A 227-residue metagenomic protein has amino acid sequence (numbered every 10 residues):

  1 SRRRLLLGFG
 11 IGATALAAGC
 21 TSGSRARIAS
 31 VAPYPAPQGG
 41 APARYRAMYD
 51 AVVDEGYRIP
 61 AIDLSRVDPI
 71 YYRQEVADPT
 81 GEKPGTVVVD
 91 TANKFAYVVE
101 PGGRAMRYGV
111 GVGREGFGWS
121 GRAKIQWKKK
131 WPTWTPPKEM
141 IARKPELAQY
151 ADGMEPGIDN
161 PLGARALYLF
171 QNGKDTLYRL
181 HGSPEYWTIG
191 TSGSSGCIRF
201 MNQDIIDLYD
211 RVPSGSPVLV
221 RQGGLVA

Functional and structural regions predicted by a protein language model:
S1-A227: N-terminal pre-domains immediately preceding structured catalytic cores
